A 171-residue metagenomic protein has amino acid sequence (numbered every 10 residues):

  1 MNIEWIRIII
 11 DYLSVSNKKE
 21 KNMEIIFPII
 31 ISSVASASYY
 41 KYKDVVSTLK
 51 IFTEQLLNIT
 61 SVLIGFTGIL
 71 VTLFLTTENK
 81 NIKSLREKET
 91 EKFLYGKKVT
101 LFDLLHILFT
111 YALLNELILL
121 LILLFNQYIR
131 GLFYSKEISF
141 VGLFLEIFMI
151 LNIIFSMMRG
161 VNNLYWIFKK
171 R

Functional and structural regions predicted by a protein language model:
M1-S36: N-terminal juxtamembrane cytosolic/stromal segments of multi-pass membrane proteins
F27-Y40, L117-L124: Hydrophobic core of alpha-helical transmembrane segments in multi-pass integral membrane proteins
Y39-V46, Q127-F133: Juxtamembrane "helix-exit" motif on the non-cytosolic side of transmembrane helices
N58-N79: Hydrophobic alpha-helical membrane-embedded segments
T72-L94: Membrane-helix interface/capping segments
E87-L108: Short membrane-interface loop/juxtamembrane segments of multi-pass integral membrane proteins
T110-F133: Alpha-helical transmembrane segments and their membrane-interface junctions in multi-pass membrane proteins
K136-R171: Alpha-helical transmembrane segments and their immediate juxtamembrane interface regions
